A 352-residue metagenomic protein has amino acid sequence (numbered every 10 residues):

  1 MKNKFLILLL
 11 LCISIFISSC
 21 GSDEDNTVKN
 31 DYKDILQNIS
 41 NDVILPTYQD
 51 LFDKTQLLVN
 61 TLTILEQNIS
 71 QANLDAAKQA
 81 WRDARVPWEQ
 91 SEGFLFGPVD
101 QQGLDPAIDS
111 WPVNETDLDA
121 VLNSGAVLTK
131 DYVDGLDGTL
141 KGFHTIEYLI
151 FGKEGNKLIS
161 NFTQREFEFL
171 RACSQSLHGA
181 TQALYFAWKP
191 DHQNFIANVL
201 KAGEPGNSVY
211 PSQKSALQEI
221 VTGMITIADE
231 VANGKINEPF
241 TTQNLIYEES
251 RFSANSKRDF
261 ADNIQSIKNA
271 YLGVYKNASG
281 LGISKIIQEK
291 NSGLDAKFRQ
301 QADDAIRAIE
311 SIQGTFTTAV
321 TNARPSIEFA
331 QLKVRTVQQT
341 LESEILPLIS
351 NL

Functional and structural regions predicted by a protein language model:
M1-I7: Bacterial N-terminal signal peptides that target proteins for export
F16-S19: C-terminal motif of bacterial Sec signal peptides marking the signal peptidase cleavage site
G21-E24: Bacterial signal peptide processing site
N26-L352: Mature extracytoplasmic or organellar-lumen-exposed domains after removal of signal/transit peptides
